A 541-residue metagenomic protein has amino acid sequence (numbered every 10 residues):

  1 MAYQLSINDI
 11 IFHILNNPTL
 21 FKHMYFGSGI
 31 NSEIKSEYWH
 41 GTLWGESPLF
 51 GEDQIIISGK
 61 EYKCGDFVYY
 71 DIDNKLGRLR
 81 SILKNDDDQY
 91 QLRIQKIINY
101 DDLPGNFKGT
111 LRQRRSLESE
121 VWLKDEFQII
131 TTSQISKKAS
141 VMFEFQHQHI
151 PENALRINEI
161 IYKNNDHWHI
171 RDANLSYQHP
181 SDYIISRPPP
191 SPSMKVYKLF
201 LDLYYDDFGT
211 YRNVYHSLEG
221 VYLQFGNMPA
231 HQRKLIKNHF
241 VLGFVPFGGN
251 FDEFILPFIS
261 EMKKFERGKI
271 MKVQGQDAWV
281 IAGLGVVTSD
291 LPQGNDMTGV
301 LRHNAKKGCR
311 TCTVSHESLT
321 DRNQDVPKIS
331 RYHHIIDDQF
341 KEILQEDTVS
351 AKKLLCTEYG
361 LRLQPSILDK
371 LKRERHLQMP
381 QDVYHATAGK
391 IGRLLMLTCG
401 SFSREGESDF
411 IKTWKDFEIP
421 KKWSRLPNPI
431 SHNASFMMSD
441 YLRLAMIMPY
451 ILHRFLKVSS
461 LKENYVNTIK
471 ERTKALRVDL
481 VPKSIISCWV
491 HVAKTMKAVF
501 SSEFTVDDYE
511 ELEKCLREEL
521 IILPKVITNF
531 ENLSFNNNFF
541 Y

Functional and structural regions predicted by a protein language model:
M1, I55-D102, K198-I259, K263: General structural concept
A2-F26, I255, K264-R443, I447 (+1 more regions): Domain-level detector for long, ordered catalytic/regulatory cores in large eukaryotic signaling and trafficking
D9-L43, Y162-H216: Structured nucleic-acid-interacting core domains from mobile-element enzymes and related host factors, especially RNase
K35-S176: Eukaryotic chromatin- and chromosome-associated nuclear factors, especially histone mark writers/erasers/readers
R93, N99-P151, L218-K272, S318-L354: E2/UBC-UEV (E2-variant) core
D207, Y211, P257, E261-F265 (+9 more regions): Generic, well-ordered alpha-helical scaffold segments in large soluble proteins
P229-F244, W423-N428, N467-E471, W489-K497: Surface-exposed beta-strand-to-loop junctions that form interaction patches on eukaryotic regulatory domains
T468-I469, V478-Y541: Alpha-helical bundle/repeat cores within regulatory domains of eukaryotic proteins
